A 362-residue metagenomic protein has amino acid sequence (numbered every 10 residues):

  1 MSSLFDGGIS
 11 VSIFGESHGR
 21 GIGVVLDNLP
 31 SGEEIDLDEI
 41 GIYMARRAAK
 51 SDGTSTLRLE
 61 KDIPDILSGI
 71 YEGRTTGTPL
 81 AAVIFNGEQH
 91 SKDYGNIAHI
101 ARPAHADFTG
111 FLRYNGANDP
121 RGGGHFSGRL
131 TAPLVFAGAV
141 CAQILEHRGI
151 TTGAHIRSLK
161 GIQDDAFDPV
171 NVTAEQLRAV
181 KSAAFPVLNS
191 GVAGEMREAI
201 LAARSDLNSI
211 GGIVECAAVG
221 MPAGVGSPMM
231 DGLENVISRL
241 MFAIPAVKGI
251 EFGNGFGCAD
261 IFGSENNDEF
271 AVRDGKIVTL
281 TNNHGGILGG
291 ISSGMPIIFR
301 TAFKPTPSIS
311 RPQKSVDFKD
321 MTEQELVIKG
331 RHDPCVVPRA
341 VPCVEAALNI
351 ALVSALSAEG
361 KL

Functional and structural regions predicted by a protein language model:
M1-R58: N-terminal, positively charged regions that mediate nucleic acid binding
S10, S308-L362: Internal helix-turn-beta structural module
S10-G15, N118-L130, A223-S227, N282-I287 (+1 more regions): A short glycine/serine-rich beta->alpha loop
F14-R20, L207-E323: Glycine-rich anion/phosphate-binding loop at the beta-strand->alpha-helix junction
R20-G32, G128-I150, D231-R239, M295-T306 (+1 more regions): Alpha-helical support elements that line or immediately flank enzyme active sites and cofactor-binding pockets
M44-P103, D107-T109: Glycine-rich, N-terminal phosphate-binding loop and its surrounding beta-alpha-beta segment
A98-G124, S315-H332: Short acidic, glycine/tyrosine-flanked loop/strand segments centered on an H-E-D-like triad
R113-M229: Glycine-rich, mobile lid/loop segments that gate access to catalytic sites or pores
